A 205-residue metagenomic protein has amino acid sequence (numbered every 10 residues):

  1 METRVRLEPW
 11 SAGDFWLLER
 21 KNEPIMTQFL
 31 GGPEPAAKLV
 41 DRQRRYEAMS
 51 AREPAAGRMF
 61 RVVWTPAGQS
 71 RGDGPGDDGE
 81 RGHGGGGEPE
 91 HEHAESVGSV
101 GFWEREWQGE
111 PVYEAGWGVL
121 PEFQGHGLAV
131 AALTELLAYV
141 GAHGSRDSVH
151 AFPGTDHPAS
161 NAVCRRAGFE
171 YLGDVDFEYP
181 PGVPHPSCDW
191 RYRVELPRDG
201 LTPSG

Functional and structural regions predicted by a protein language model:
M1-E122, Y139, H143, L172 (+1 more regions): GNAT-family acyltransferases
W117, G125-V140, P158-R166: Conserved acetyl-CoA-binding loop-helix of GNAT-fold acetyltransferases
L128, S145-R146, F169: Helix N-cap/coil-helix junction residues
A131, S148-V149, L172: A local structural micro-motif
H143-F152: Conserved GNAT acetyl-CoA-binding A-motif
G154-T155, E178: Conserved beta-strand edge residues that scaffold enzyme active sites
